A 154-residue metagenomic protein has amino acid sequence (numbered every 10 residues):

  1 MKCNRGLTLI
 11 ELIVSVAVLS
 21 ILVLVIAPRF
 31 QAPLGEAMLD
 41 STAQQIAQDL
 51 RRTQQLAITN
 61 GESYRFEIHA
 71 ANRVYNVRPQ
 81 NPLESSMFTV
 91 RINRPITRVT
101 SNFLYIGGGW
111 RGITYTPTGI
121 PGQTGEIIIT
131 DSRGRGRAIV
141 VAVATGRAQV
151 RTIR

Functional and structural regions predicted by a protein language model:
M1-F30: N-terminal single-pass transmembrane signal-anchor helix
I21, V25-Q44, R51, Q55 (+2 more regions): N-terminal helix-rich module
